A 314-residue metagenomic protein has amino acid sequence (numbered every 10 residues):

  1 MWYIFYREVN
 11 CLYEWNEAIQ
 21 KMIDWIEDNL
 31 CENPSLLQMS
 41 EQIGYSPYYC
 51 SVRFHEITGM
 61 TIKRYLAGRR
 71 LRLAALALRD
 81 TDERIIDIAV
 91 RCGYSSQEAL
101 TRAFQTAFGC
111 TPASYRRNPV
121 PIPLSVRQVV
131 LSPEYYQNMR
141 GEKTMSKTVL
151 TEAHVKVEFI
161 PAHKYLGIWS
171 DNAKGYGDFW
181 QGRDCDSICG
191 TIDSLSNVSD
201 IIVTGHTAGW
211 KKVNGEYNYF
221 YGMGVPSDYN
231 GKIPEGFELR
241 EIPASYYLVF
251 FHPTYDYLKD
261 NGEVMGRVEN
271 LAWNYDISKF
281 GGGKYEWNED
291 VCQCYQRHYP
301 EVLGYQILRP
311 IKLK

Functional and structural regions predicted by a protein language model:
W2-N10, N33-R69, A89-T111: Basic/polar phosphate-binding segments, predominantly the helix-turn-helix DNA-binding elements of transcriptional
N10-Y13, I19-D28: Extreme N-terminal segment that seeds HTH/winged-HTH DNA-binding domains in transcriptional regulators
D24-L37, E56-C92, P119-G141: Terminal helix-turn-helix DNA-binding modules in bacterial transcription factors
M39-Q42, A75, G167, L308-P310: A generic structural signal for ordered secondary structure
E98, R102, T106-C110, I122-K314: A solvent-exposed interaction/effector surface
T111, R116-R117: Conserved catalytic-core motifs of GNAT/GCN5-like acyltransferases
